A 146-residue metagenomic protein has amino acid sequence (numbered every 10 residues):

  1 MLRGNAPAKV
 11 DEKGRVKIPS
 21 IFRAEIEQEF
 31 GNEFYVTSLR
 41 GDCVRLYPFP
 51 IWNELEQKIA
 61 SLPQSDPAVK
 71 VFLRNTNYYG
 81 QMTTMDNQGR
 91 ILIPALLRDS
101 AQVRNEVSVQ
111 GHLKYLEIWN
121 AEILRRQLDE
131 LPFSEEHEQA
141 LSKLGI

Functional and structural regions predicted by a protein language model:
M1-P7, E12, R23-Q88, L96-I146: Flexible "stalk/tail and boundary" regions
